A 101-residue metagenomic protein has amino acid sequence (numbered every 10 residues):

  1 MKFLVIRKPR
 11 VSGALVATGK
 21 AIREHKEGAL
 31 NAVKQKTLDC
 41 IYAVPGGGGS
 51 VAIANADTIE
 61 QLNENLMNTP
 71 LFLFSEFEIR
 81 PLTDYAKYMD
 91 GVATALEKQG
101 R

Functional and structural regions predicted by a protein language model:
M1-R101: Conserved, structured core segments of small domains
